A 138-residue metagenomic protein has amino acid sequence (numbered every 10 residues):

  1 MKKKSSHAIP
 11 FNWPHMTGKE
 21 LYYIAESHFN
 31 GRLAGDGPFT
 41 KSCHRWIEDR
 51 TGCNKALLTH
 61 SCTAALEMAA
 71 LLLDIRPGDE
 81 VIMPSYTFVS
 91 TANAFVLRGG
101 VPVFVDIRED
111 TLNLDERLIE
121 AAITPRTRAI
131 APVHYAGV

Functional and structural regions predicted by a protein language model:
M1-A34: N-terminal "arm"/small-domain region of PLP-dependent enzymes with the aminotransferase-like
P10-N12, T59-H60, A131-V133: Short beta-strand segments
W13-T17, R32-D36, L58, L112 (+1 more regions): Aromatic-acidic/polar surface patches that form glycan- and anion
P14-K19, P38-F39, F88-A92: Short hydrophobic/aromatic-rich motifs at helix boundaries and adjacent loops
G18, Y22, E26-F29, P38-G52 (+1 more regions): Replace "anionic and nucleotidyl ligands
Y23, L58-S61, A65, T87-S90 (+1 more regions): Generic hydrophobic secondary-structure packing signal
D36-E80, A94-R98, F104-D106: Phosphate-binding glycine-rich loop
L71-V138: PLP-dependent aminotransferase-like
